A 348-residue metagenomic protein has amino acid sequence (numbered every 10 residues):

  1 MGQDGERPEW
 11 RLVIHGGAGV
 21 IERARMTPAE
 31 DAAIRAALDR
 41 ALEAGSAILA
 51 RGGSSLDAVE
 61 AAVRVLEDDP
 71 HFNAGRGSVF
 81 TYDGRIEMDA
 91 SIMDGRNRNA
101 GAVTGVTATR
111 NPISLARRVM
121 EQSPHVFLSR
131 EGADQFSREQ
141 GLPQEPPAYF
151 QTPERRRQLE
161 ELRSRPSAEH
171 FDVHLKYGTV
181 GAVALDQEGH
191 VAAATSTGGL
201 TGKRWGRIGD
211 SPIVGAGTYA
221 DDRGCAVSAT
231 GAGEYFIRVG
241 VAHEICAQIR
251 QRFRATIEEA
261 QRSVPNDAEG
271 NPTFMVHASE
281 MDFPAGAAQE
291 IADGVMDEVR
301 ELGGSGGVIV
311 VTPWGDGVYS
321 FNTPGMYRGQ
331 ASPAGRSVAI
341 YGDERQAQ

Functional and structural regions predicted by a protein language model:
G2-Q348: Alpha/propeptide regions of enzymes that mature by internal proteolysis
